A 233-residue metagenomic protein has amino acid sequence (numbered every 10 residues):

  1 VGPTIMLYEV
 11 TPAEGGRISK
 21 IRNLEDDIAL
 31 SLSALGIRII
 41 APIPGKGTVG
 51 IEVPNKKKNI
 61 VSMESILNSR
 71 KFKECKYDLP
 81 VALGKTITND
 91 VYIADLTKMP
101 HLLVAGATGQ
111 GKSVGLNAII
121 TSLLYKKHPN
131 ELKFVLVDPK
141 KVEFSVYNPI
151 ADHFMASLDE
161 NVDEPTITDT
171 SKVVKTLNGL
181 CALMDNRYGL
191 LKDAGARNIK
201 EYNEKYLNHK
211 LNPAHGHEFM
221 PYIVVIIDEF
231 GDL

Functional and structural regions predicted by a protein language model:
V1-E74: Non-catalytic, charged/low-complexity accessory segments that flank nucleotide-binding cores of NTPase families
L7, K20, I43-T48, E52 (+3 more regions): P-loop NTPase catalytic phosphate-binding loop
N55, Y202-N203, A214-H215: Charged, low-hydrophobicity low-complexity segments
I66, L183, K205: Residues that form generic nucleotide/phosphate-binding pockets
A196-Y206: Short glycine-rich substrate-engagement loop in P-loop NTPases that contacts/grips substrate
Y206-N212: Conserved RecA-like ASCE ATPase "motif II neighborhood" in helicase/translocase motors
